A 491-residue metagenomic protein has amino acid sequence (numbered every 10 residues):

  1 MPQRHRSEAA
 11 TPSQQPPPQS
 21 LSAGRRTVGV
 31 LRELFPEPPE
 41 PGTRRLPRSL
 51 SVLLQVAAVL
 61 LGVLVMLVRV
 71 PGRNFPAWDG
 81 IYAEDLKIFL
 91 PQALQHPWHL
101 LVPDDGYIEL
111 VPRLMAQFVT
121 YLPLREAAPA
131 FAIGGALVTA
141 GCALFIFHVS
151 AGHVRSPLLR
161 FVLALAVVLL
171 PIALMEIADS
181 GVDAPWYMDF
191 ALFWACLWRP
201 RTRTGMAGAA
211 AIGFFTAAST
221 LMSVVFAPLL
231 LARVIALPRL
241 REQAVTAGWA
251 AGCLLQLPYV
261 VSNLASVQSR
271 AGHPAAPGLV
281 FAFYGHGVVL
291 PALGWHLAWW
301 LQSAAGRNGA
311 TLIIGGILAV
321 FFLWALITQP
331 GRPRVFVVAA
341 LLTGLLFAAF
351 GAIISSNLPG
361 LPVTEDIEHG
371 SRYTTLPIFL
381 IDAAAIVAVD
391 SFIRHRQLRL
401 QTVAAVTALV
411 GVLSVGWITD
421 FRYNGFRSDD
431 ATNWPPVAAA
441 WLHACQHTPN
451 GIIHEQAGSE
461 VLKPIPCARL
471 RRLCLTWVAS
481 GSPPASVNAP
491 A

Functional and structural regions predicted by a protein language model:
P2-L94, W98-L174, R203-T204, A232-A236 (+4 more regions): Intrinsically disordered, polar/acidic, low-complexity terminal segments
L165, A210-F214: Residue-level signature of the transmembrane alpha-helical core of multi-pass small-molecule transporters
A173-L192: Multi-pass, polyprenyl lipid-linked donor-dependent membrane glycosyltransferases
P185-W186, L361-D390: Hydrophobic/aromatic-rich transmembrane helices and adjacent perimembrane loops
L192-G208: Membrane-interface transmembrane helices that cradle and orient dolichyl/undecaprenyl
L221-R233: Transmembrane-embedded, aromatic-rich helix segments that form part of the hydrophobic channel/pocket engaging
L345-P362: Membrane-interface helix-loop junctions at the exits of transmembrane helices
